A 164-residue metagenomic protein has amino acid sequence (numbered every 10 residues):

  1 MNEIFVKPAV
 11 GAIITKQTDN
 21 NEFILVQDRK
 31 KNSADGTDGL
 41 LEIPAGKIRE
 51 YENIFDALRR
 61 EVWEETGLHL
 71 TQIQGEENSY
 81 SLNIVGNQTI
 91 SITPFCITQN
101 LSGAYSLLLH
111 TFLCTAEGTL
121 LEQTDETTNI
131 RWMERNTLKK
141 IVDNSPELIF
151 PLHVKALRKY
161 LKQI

Functional and structural regions predicted by a protein language model:
M1-E42, L70-T71: N-terminal strand-loop-strand
A9-V10, N53, T128: Short loop/turn microsegments at loop-to-beta-strand junctions
S33-A34, D38-L40, T93-C96, A104-I164: Nudix hydrolase/Nudix homology domain
P44, L58, V62: Hydrophobic alpha-helical positions that pack around
G67-G118: Active-site segment of metal-dependent pyrophosphate-handling enzymes, primarily the Nudix hydrolase catalytic core
